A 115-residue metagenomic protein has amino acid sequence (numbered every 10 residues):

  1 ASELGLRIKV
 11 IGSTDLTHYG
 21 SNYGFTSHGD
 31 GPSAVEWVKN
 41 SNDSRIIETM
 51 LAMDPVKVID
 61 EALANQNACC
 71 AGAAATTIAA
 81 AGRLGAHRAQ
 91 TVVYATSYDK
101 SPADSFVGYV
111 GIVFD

Functional and structural regions predicted by a protein language model:
A1-I8, Y19-D115: Flexible, D/E/H-enriched segments
V10-G12: Residue-level marker for buried hydrophobic side chains located in beta-strands that build the well-ordered beta-sheet
L16: Active-site metal-binding loops of divalent metal-dependent hydrolases
